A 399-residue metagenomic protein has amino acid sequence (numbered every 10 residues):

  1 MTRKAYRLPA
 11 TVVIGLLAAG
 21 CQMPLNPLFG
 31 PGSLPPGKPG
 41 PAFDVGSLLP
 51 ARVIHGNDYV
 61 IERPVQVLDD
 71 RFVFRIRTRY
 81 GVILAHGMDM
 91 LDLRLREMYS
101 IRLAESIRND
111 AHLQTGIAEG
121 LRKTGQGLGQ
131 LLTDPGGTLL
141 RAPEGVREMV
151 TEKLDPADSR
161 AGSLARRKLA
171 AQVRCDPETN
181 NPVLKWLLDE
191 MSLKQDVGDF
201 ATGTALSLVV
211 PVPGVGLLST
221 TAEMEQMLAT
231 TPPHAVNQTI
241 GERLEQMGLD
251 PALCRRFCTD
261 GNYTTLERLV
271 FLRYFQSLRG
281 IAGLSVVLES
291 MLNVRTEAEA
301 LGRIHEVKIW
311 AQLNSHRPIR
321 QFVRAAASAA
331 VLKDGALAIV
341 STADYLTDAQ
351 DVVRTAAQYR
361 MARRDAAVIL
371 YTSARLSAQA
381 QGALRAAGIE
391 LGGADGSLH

Functional and structural regions predicted by a protein language model:
T2-V12: Bacterial N-terminal signal peptides that target proteins for export
A10-G20: Bacterial N-terminal signal peptides
A19-G37: Bacterial Sec signal peptide processing site at the extreme N-terminus
P35-P156: Cationic, glycine-rich low-complexity segments
I117, L121-T124, L128-P135, L139 (+2 more regions): Membrane-active amphipathic alpha-helices enriched in small hydrophobic residues
V146-A157, S219-T259: Membrane-engaging insertion elements
R243-A327: Acidic-basic catalytic patches of nuclease active cores, encompassing PD-(D/E)XK and other metal-cofactor nuclease
G302-R363, V368-Y371: Conserved catalytic cores of phosphodiester-cleaving nucleases, focusing on short active-site segments
